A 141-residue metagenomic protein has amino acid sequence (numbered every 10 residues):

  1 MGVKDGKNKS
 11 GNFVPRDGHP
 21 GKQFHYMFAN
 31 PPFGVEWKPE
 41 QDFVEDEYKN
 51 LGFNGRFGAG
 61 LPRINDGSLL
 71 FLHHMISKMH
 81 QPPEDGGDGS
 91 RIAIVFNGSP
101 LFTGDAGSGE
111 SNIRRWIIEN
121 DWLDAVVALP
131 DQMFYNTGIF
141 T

Functional and structural regions predicted by a protein language model:
M1-E119: SAM-dependent methyltransferase catalytic region
K38-E40, Y135-T141: Flexible, glycine-/basic-rich loop-and-beta segments that form/coincide with the SAM-dependent methyltransferase
P62, P130-Y135: Glycine-rich "substrate-gating" loop/helix at the edge of Rossmann-like oxidoreductase active sites
S90, D121-D124, F140-T141: Short glycine-/polar-rich loops that comprise or flank the Walker A/P-loop and associated switch/sensor motifs
W122-Q132: Conserved S-adenosyl-L-methionine
